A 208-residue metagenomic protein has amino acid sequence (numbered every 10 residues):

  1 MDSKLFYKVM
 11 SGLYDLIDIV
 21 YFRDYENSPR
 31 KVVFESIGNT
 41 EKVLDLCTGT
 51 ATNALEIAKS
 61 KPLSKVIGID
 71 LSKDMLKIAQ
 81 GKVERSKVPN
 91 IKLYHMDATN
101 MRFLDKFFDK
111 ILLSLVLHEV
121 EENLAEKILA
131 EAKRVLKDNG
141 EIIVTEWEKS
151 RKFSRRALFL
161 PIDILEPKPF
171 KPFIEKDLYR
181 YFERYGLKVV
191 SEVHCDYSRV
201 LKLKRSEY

Functional and structural regions predicted by a protein language model:
M1-L13: N-terminal, positively charged/glycine-rich alpha-helical extensions of SAM-dependent methyltransferases
R23-T40: Conserved alpha-helix/loop element of class I SAM-dependent methyltransferases that forms part of the SAM/SAH-binding
K42, N139-E141: Short glycine-centered segments of the SAM/dcSAM-binding site in methyltransferase folds
L44-L46, T50-N100: Class I SAM-dependent methyltransferase SAM/SAH-binding core
T99-I111: A short acidic, Gly/Pro-enriched loop at the edge of an enzyme's catalytic core that lines a small-molecule cofactor
K110-N123: A short SAM/SAH-binding and catalytic strip from SAM-dependent methyltransferases
E126-D138: A short glycine-rich, Lys/Arg-flanked "PGG" loop and its adjoining helix->strand segment in the class I
I143-Y185, V189-L201: C-terminal alpha-helical "lid/dimerization" subdomain adjacent to the S-adenosyl-L-methionine
